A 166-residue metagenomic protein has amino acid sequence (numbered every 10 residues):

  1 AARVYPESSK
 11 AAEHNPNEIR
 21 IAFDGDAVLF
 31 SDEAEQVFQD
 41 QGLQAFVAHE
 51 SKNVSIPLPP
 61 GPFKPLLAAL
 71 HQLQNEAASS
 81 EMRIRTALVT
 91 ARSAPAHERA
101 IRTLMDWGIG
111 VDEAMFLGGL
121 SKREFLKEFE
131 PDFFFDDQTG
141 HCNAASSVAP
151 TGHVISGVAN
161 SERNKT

Functional and structural regions predicted by a protein language model:
A1, S121-L126, D137-A149: Acidic, divalent-metal-coordinating active-site segment for phosphoryl/phosphodiester hydrolysis, typified by short
A1-F23, E130, G157-A159, R163-T166: Non-catalytic pre-domain segments flanking phosphatase-related domains
A1-P6, V111-F116, F135, P150-G157: Short hydrophobic/aromatic-enriched beta-strand-loop microsegments
E13-F116: Alpha-helical substrate-recognition element adjacent to the catalytic core
D24, D136-D137: Acidic di-acidic motifs
T86-L88, A114-M115, C142-T166: Internal alpha/beta domain cores that form substrate/cofactor-binding pockets in large enzymes and binding proteins
A94-P95, L120-S121, G140, A159: Short alpha-helical
W107-G110, F129-E130, S147-P150: Short, structured coil segments at secondary-structure junctions
